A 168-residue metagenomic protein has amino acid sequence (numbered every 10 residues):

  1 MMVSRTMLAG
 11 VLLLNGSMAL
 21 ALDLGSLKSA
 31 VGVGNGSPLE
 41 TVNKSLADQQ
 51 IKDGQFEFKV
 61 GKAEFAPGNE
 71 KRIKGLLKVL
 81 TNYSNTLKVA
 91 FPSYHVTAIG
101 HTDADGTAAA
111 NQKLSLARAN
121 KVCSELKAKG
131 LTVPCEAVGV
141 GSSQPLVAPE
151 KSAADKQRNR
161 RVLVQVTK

Functional and structural regions predicted by a protein language model:
M1-I51, K71: N-terminal targeting leaders that direct proteins to extracytoplasmic destinations
S26, S37, G68-G75, V79 (+4 more regions): Extracytoplasmic/secreted proteins, especially bacterial periplasmic and envelope-associated proteins
E40-A47, N85-L87, K151-S152: Short beta-strand/turn micro-motifs at beta-sheet edges
N43, K62-I99, K127, T167-K168: Periplasmic peptidoglycan-binding/anchoring modules of Gram-negative envelope and division proteins
Q49-A63: Acidic/histidine-rich, surface-exposed loop or edge segments in extracytoplasmic proteins
I51-D53, G75, F91-S93, T132 (+1 more regions): Extracytoplasmic
K59-A66, A108-Q112: Active-site oxyanion-binding pockets that recognize sulfate/phosphate
T97-K168: Periplasmic OmpA-like peptidoglycan-binding domain that tethers envelope proteins to the cell wall
